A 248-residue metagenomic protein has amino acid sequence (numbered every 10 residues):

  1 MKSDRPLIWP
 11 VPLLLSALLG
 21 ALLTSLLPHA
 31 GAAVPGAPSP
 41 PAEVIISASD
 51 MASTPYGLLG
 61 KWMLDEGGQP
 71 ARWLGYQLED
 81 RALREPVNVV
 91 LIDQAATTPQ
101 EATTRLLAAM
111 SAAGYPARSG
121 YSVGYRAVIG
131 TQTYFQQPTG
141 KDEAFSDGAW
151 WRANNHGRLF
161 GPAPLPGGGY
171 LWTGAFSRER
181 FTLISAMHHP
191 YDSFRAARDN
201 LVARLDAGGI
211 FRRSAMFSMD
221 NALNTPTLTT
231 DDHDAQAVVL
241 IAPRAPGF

Functional and structural regions predicted by a protein language model:
K2-L13: N-terminal Sec-pathway targeting helices
P12-S25: Bacterial N-terminal signal peptides
P28-W73: Charged, low-complexity intrinsically disordered tails and linkers
G57-Q77, G130-S146: Short, compositionally biased low-complexity segments enriched in polar/charged residues
R72-T103: Terminal, regulation- and interaction-focused segments at domain boundaries
D93, M110-G247: A cross-kingdom signal targeting lumenal/periplasmic-facing segments of multi-pass membrane and secretory-pathway
P99-T104, A109, A113: Post-signal peptide N-terminal segment of secreted/secretory-pathway proteins
